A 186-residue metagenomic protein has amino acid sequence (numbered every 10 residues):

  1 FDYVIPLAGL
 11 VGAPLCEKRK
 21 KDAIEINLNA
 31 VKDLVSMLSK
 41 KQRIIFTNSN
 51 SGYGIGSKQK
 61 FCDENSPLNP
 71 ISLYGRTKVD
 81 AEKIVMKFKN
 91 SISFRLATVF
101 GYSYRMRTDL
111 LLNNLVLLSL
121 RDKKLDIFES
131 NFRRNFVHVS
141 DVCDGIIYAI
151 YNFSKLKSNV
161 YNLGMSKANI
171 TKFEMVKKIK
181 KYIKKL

Functional and structural regions predicted by a protein language model:
F1-E25: NAD(P)H-binding glycine-rich loop region in Rossmannoid oxidoreductase-like domains and their noncatalytic homologs
P6, K32-L73: Conserved Rossmann-fold NAD(P)-dependent oxidoreductase catalytic core, especially the SDR/UDP-sugar
D22-I24, K60, S66, I71-V79 (+3 more regions): Short-chain dehydrogenase/reductase
N48-S49, E82-S103: Conserved beta-loop-beta element that borders a ligand/cofactor-binding pocket
I55-K58, N69-I92, L120-R121: Active-site Tyr-X1-5-Lys
S119-K123, I127-L186: C-terminal substrate-binding subdomain of Rossmann-fold SDR/epimerase-dehydratase oxidoreductases
